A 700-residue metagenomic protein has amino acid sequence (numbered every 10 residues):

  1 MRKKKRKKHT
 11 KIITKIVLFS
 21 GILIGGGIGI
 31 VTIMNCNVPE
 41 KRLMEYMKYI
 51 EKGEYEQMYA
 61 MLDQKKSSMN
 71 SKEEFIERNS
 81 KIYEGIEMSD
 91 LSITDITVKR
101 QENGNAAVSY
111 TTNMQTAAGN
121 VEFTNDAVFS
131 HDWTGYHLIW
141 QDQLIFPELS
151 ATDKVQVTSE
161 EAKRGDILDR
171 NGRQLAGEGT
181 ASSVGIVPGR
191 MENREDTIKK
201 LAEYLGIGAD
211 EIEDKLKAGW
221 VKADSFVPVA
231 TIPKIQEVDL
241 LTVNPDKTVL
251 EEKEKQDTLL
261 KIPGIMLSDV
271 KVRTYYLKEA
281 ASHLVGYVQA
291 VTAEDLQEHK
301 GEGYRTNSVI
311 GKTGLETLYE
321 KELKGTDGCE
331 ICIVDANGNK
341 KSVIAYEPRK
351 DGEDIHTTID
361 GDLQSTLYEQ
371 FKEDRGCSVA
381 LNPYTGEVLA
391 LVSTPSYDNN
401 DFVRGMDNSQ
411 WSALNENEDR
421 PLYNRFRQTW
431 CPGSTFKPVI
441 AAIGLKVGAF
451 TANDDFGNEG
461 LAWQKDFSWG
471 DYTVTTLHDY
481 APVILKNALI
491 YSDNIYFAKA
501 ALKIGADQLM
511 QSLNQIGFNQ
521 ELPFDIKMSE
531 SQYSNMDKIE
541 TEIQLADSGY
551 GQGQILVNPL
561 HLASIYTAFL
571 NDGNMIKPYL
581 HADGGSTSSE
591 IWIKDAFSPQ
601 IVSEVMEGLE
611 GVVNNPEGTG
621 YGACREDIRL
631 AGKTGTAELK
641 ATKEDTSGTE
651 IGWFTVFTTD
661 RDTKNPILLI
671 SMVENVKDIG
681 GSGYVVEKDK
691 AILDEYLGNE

Functional and structural regions predicted by a protein language model:
M1-I12: N-terminal Lys/Arg-rich, disordered targeting/topogenic segments
K15-V31: Hydrophobic membrane-insertion alpha-helices, especially the h-region of bacterial N-terminal signal peptides
I30-I33, M44-E45, M61-K66, N113-Q115 (+14 more regions): Second-shell loop/turn segments in exported
I33-S80: Core segments of small alpha/beta cavity-forming domains
K81-C377, Y397-P421, T429: Extracytoplasmic/periplasmic proteins that interact with beta-lactams or build/remodel peptidoglycan
V334-I344, Y384-S434, V439-S671, G681: Beta-lactam-recognizing serine transpeptidase/beta-lactamase-like catalytic domain environment
S378-P383: Short hydrophobic alpha-helical segments used for membrane anchoring or interfacial signaling
S588-E590, V686-E700: Short, gly/Ser/Thr-rich active-site loops of penicillin-recognizing serine hydrolases
